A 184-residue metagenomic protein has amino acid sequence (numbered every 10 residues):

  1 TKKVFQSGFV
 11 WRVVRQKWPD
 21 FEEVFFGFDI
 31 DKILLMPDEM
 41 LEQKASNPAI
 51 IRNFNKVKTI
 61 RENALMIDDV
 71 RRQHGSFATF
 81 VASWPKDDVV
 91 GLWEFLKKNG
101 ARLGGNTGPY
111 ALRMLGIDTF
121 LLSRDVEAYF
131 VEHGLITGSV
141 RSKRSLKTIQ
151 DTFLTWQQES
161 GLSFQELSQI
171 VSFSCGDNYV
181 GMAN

Functional and structural regions predicted by a protein language model:
T1-V13: Short, aromatic/basic-rich helix-turn unit that serves as a nucleic-acid recognition element
R12-V13, K58, Q165: Short, solvent-exposed positions on alpha-helices
F26-R102: Alpha-helical ds-nucleic-acid-binding substructure associated with the helix-hairpin-helix region of base-excision DNA
A82-N184: C-terminal accessory module of base-excision DNA glycosylases/AP lyases that mediates lesion recognition and DNA
